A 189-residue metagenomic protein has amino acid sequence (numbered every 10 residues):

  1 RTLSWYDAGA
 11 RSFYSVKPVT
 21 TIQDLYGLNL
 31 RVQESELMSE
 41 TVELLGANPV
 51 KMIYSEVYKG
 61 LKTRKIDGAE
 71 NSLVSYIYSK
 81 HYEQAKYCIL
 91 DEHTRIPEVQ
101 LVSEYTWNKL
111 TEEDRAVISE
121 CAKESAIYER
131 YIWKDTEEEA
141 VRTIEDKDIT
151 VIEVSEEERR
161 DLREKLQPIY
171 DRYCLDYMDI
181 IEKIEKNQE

Functional and structural regions predicted by a protein language model:
R1-E189: N-terminal secretory/targeting leader peptides
